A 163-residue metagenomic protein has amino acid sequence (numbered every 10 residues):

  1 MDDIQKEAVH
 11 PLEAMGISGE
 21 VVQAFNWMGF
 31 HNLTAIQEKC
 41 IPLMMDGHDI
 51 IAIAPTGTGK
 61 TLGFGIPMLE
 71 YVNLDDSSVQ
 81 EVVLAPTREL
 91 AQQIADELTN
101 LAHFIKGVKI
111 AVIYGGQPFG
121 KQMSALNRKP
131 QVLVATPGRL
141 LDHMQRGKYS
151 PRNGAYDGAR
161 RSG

Functional and structural regions predicted by a protein language model:
D2-I53: Conserved pre-motif I regulatory segment
E7-H10, T61, K109, K121 (+2 more regions): Residue-level signal for pocket-adjacent positions within structured domains
G19-F30, D76-K148, R152-Y156: Conserved nucleic-acid-binding Ia/Ib motif block in the N-terminal RecA-like helicase ATPase lobe
Q37, D49, K60, Q80 (+3 more regions): Short, cationic motifs built from Arg/Lys/His that form the positively charged side of catalytic pockets
E38-I50, T61-D76, D96-A102, L141: Walker A/P-loop NTP-binding motif
M44, Q122, G163: Short Asp/Glu-rich motifs
A54-T58: The conserved Walker
